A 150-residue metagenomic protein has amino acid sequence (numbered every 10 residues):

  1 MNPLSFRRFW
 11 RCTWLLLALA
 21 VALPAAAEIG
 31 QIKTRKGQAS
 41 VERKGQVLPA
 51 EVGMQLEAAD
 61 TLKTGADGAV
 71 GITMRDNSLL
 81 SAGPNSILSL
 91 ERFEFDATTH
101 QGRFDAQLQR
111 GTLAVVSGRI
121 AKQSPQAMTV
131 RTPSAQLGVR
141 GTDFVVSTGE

Functional and structural regions predicted by a protein language model:
N2-W14: Bacterial N-terminal signal peptides that target proteins for export
W14, S40-R43, M54-Q55: Short, basic/low-complexity N-terminal boundary segments at the transition from targeting/disordered tails
A27-Q46, G65-G68, P84-S86, L90-E94 (+4 more regions): Glycine- and acidic-residue-biased ligand/ion/polar-headgroup-sensing regions
L48-L88: N-terminal, post-signal-peptide region of Sec/Tat-exported proteins
I72, M128-V130: Short acidic-hydrophobic surface loop/beta-edge motif
